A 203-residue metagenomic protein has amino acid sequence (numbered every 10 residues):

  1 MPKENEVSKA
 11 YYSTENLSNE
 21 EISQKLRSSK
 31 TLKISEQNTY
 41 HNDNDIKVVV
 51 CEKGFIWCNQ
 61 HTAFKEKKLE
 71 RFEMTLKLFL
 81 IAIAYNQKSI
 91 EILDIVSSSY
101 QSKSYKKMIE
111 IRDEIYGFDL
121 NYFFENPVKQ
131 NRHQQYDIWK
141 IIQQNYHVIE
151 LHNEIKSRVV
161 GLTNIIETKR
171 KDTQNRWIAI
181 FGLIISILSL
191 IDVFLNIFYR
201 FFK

Functional and structural regions predicted by a protein language model:
M1-S99: Extended alpha-helical interaction modules
A10-Y11, Q135-I138, F198: Intrinsically disordered, low-complexity N-terminal regions enriched in serine/proline/glycine with scattered basic
D45-K47, S104, F194: Solvent-exposed, well-ordered amphipathic alpha-helical segments that flank/support binding or catalytic loops
E70-L190: Membrane-associated alpha-helical segments
V193-K203: Juxtamembrane boundary at the C-terminal end of a transmembrane helix
